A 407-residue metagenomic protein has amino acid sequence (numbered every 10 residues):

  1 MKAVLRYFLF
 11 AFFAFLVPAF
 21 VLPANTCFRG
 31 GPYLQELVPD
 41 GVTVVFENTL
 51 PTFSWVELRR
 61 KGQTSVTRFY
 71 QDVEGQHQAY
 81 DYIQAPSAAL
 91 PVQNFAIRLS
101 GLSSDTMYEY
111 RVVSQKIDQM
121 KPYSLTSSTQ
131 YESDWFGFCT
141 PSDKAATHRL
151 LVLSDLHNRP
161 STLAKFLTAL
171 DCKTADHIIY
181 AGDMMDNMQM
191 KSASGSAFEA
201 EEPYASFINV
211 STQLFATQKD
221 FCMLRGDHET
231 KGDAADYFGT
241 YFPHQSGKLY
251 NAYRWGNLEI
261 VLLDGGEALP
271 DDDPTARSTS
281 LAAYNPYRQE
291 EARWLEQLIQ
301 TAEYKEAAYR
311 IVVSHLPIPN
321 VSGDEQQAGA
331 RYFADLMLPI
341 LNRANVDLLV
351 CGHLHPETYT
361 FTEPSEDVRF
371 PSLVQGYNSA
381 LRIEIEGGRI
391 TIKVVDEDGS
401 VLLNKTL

Functional and structural regions predicted by a protein language model:
L5-F12, L16-V152, C172-T174, E386-L407: Acidic, histidine-bearing metal-coordination/catalytic regions of metal-dependent phosphoesterases
P51, L156-R159, M184-M188, D227-K231 (+5 more regions): Solvent-exposed loop/turn segments at secondary-structure junctions within structured extracellular/periplasmic domains
R68-L90, Q119-T129, L151-A164, D186-E201 (+2 more regions): Acidic/histidine-rich helix-loop elements that form or flank divalent-metal/phosphate-binding sites at the catalytic
E109, V113-G137, S192-Q300, Y304 (+4 more regions): Extended active-site neighborhood of metal-dependent phosphoesterases/phosphodiesterases
A146-L224, E229-T230: Conserved, compact domain cores that house catalytic/ligand-binding motifs in diverse enzymes and effector modules
T147-H148, D176, Y250, N257-L258 (+1 more regions): Alpha/beta-hydrolase fold active-site loops
L151-D155, H177-D183, K219-D227, I311-H315 (+2 more regions): Active-site neighborhood of phospho(di)ester-bond hydrolases with catalytic His/Asp-centered motifs
M188, A302-G323: Short acidic, glycine-rich surface-loop motifs adjacent to enzyme active sites
